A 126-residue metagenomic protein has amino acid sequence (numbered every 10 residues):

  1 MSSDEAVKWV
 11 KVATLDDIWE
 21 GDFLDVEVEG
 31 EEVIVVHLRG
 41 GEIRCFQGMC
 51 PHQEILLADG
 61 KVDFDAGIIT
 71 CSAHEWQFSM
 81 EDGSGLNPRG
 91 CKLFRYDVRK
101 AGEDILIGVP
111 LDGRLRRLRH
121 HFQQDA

Functional and structural regions predicted by a protein language model:
M1-D4: Basic/polar N-terminal segments that are highly enriched at the extreme N-terminus, encompassing both cleavable
A6-W9, I43: Tryptophan-centered short beta-strand motifs
K8-D16: Short amphipathic
D22-D125: Rieske [2Fe-2S] iron-sulfur-binding domain
